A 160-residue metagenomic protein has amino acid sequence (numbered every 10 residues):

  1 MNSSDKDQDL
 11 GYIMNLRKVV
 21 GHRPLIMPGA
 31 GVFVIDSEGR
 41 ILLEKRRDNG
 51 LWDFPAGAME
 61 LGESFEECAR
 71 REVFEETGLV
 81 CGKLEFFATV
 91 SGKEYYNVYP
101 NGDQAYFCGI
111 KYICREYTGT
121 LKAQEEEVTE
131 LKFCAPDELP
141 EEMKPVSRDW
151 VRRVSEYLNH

Functional and structural regions predicted by a protein language model:
M1-G31: Acidic, metal-coordinating catalytic segment for phosphate/diphosphate chemistry, firing primarily on the Nudix
H22-I26, N101-C108, E125: A generic structural micro-feature
P28-A30, G39, C108-I110, T129: Change "...and in nucleic-acid phosphodiester-cleaving endonucleases..." to "...and in nucleic-acid processing enzymes
V34, K111-R115, K132: Short, well-ordered beta-strand micro-motif
D36-E76: Conserved Nudix-box catalytic region and its N-terminal flanking loop in Nudix hydrolases and closely related
L51, T120-H160: Nudix hydrolase/Nudix homology domain
V80-V90: A short coil-to-beta-strand element that immediately follows conserved catalytic motifs
V90-T120: Active-site-adjacent beta-strand/loop module that shapes the phosphate/pyrophosphate-binding cleft
